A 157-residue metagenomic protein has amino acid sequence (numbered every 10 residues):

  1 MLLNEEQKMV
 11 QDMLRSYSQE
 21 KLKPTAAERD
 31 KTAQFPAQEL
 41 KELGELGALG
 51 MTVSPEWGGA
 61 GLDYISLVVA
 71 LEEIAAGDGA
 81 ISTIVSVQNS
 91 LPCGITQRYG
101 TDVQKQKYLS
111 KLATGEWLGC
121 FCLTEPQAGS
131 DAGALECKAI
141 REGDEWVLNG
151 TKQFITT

Functional and structural regions predicted by a protein language model:
M1-E6, A139: Intrinsic disorder at enzyme termini
E6-E20: A non-catalytic, amphipathic alpha-helix used as a structural packing/dimerization or gating element in enzyme scaffolds
S16-T25, G119-C120: Short alpha-helical functional segments enriched in proximate histidine and acidic residues
P24-L46: Short secondary-structure junction/hinge motifs that connect adjacent elements
E45-E116, T156-T157: Internal helix-loop-helix
G59-A60, V103-T157: Glycine-rich, Trp-frequent "lid" loop and neighboring beta-strands that shape and gate the flavin cofactor pocket
